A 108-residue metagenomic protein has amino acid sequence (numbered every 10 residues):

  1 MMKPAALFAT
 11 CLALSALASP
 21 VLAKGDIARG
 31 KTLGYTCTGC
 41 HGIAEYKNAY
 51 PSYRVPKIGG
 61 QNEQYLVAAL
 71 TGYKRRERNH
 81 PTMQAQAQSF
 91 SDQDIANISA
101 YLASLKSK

Functional and structural regions predicted by a protein language model:
M1-F8: Bacterial N-terminal signal peptides that target proteins for export
L7, A49-P51, N79: N-terminal alpha-helical segment
A9-A16: Bacterial N-terminal signal peptides
L17-G34, R54, K106: Electrostatic cytochrome c docking/interface patches
I27, K31, G42-Y73, Q84: Gly/Gly-Pro-rich "capping" loops immediately C-terminal to redox-active cysteine motifs in periplasmic/lumenal
Y35-I43, I98: The canonical Cys-X-X-Cys-His
Q64, R75-R78, Q86-K108: C-terminal capping alpha-helices of c-type cytochrome domains
